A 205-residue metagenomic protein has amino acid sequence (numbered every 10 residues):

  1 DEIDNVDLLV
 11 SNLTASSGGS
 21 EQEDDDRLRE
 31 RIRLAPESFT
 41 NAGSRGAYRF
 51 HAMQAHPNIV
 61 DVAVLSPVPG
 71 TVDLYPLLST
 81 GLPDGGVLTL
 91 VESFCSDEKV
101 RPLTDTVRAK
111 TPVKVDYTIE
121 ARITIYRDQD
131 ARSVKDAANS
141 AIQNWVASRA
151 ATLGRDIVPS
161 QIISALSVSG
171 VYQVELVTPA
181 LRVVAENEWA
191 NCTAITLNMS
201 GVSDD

Functional and structural regions predicted by a protein language model:
D1-P36, G43: Catalytic P-loop NTP-binding/switch module of NTPases
D1-T14, L88-S93, N191-V202: Beta-strand/loop-dominated core regions that host nucleotide or nucleotide-derived cofactor-binding catalytic loops
D4-D7, G70-V72, L103-D105, V115 (+3 more regions): Generic structural motif recognizing short loop/turn segments at the entrances and edges of beta-strands
L9, S38, A42, L65 (+5 more regions): A generic structural micro-environment signature that highlights single residues at secondary-structure boundaries
S20-E21, P83, Y172, S203: Compositionally biased, intrinsically disordered low-complexity regions
D24, P112-S133, S167-V184: A broadly tuned preference for mixed-charge, low-complexity surface segments
E37-R155: Carbohydrate-recognition loop of C-type lectin domains
D136-D205: An aromatic-glycine-centered, glycine-rich loop/turn in mixed alpha/beta architecture
